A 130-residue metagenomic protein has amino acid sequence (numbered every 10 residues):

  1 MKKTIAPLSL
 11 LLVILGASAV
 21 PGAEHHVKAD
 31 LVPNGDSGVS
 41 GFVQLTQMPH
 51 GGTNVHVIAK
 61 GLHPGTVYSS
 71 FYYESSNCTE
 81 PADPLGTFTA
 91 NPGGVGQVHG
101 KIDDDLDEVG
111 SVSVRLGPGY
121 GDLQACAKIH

Functional and structural regions predicted by a protein language model:
M1-L8: Bacterial N-terminal signal peptides that target proteins for export
L8-G16: Bacterial N-terminal signal peptides
S18-H130: N-terminal leader/targeting pre-sequences
